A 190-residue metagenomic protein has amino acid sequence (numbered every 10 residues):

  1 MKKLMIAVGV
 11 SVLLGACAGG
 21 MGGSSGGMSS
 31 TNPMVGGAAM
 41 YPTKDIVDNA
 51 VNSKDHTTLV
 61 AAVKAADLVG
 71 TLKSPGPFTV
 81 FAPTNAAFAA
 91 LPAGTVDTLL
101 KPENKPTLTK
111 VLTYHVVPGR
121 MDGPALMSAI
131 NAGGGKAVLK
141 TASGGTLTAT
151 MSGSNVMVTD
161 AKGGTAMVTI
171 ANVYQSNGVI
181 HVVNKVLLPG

Functional and structural regions predicted by a protein language model:
L4-I6, A18-G190: Mature, structured domains of secreted/extracytosolic soluble proteins
L13-A16: C-terminal motif of bacterial Sec signal peptides marking the signal peptidase cleavage site
